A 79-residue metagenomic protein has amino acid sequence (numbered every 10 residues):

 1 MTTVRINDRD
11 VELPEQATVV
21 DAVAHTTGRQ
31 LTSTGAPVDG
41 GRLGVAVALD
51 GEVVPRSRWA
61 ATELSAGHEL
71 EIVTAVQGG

Functional and structural regions predicted by a protein language model:
M1-G78: Ubiquitin-like/PB1-type beta-grasp interaction modules and other compact soluble beta-rich domains
